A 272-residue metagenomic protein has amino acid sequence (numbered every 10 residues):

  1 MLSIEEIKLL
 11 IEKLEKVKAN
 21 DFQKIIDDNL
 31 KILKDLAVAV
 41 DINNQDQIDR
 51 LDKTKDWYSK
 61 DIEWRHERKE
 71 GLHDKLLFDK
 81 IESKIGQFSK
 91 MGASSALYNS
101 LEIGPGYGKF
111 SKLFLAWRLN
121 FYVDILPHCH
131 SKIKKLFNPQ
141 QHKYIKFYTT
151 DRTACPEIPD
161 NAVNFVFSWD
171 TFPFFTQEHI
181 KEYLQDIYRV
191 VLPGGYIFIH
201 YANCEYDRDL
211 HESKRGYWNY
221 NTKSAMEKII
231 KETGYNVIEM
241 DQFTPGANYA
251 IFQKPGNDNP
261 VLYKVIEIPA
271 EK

Functional and structural regions predicted by a protein language model:
M1-P156, F175-K181, D186, Y196-K272: Class I (Rossmann-like) S-adenosyl-L-methionine-dependent methyltransferase catalytic domain, capturing the SAM-binding
S111, D160, D170: Conserved acidic functional residues
P156-V166: A short acidic, Gly/Pro-enriched loop at the edge of an enzyme's catalytic core that lines a small-molecule cofactor
N164-E178: A short SAM/SAH-binding and catalytic strip from SAM-dependent methyltransferases
